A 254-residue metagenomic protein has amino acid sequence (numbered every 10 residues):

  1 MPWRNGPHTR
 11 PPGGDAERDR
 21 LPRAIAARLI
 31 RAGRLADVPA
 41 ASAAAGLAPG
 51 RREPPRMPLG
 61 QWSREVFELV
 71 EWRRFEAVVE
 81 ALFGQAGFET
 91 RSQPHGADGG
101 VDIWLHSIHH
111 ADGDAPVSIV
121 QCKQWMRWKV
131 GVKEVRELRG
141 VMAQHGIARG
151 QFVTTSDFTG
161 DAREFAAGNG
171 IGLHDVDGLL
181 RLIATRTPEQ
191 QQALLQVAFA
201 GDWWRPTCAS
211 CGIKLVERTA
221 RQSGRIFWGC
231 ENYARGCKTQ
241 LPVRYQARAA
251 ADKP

Functional and structural regions predicted by a protein language model:
M1-G99, W104-P254: Mixed-charge (Asp/Glu-Lys/Arg
